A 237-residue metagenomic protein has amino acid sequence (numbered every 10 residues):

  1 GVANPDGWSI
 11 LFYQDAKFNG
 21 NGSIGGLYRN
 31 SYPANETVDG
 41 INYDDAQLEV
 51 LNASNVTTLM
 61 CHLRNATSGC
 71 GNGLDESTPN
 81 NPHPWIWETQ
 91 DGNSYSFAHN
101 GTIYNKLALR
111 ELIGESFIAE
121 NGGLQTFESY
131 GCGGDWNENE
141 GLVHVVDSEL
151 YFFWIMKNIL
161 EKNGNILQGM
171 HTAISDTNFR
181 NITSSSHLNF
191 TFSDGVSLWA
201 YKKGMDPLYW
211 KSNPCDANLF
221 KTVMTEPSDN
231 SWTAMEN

Functional and structural regions predicted by a protein language model:
G1-H99, I103-N237: Conserved short alpha-helical segments that host acidic/polar catalytic motifs at enzyme active sites
